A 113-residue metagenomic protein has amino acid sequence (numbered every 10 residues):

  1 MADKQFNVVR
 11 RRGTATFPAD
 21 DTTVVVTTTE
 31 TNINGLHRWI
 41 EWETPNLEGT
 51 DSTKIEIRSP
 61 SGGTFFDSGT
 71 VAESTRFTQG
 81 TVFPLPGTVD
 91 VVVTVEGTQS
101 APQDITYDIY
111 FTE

Functional and structural regions predicted by a protein language model:
M1-K4, T88, T112-E113: Interface-prone segments of viral and bacterial extracellular assemblies
M1-T31: Solvent-exposed, flexible loop/coil segments flanking beta-strands in beta-rich domains
R12, P60-G69: Local beta-strand/beta-hairpin segments that build beta-sheet-rich folds
V26-G35, G80-L85, T112: Extracellular and analogous surface-interaction loops
N34-W42, F83-D104: Noncatalytic modules at the cell exterior or secretory-pathway interfaces, chiefly beta-strand-rich lectin/adhesion
L47-T64: Short, surface-exposed beta-strand/strand-loop-strand elements in extracellular ectodomains
F66-L85: Mid-chain, well-packed structural core segment of small domains
P102-E113: Exposed low-complexity, polar/acidic, P/S/T/G-rich flexible segments that act as propeptides, protease-susceptible
